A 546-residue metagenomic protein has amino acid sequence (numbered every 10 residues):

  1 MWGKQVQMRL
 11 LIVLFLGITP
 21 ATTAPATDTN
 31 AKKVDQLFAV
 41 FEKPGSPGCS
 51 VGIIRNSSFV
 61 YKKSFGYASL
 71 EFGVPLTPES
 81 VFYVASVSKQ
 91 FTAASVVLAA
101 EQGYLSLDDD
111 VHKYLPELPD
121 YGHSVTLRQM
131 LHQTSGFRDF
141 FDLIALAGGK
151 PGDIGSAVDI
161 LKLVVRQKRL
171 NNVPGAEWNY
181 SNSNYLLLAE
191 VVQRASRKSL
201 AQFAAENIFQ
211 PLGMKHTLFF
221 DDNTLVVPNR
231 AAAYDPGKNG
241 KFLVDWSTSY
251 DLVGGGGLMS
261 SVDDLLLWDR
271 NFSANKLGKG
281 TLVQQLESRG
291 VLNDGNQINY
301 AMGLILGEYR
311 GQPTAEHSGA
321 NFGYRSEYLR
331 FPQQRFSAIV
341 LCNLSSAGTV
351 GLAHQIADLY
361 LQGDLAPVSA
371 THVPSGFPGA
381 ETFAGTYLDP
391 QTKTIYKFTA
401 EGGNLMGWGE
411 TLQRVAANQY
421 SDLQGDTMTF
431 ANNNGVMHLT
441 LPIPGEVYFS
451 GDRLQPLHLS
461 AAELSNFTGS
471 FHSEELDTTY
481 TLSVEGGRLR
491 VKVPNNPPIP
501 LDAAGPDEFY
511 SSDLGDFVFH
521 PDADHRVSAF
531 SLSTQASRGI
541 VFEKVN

Functional and structural regions predicted by a protein language model:
M1-L11: Bacterial N-terminal signal peptides that target proteins for export
R9-T19: Bacterial N-terminal signal peptides
P25-K63, Q193-E206, L243-P500, A504-N546: Catalytic loop of the DD-peptidase/beta-lactamase superfamily, centered on the K-T-G motif and neighboring
K33, G48, Y83-V87, A99-A145 (+4 more regions): Active-site helix/loop module of the DD-peptidase/beta-lactamase fold, centered on the serine-lysine SxxK catalytic
D35-F41, V51, S57, V81-D108 (+3 more regions): Active-site SXXK
K43-G45, P75-L76, S106, P119-S124 (+7 more regions): Extracellular/periplasmic catalytic domains that process cell-envelope and extracellular macromolecules
A68-T77, G348-H354: A short, polar/charged loop-to-alpha-helix boundary motif
F141-V226, K241-L266, T281-V283, S326: Catalytic-site signature segments of enzymes, centered on catalytic residues
